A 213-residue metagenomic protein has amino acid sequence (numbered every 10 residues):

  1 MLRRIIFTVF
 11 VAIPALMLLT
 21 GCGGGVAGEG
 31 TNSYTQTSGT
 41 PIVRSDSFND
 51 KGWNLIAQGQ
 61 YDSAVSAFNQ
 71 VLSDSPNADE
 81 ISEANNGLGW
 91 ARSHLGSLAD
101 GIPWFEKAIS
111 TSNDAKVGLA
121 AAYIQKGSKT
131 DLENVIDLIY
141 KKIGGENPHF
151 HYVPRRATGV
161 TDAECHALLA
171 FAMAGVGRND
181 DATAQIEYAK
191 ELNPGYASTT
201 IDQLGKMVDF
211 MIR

Functional and structural regions predicted by a protein language model:
L18-G21: C-terminal motif of bacterial Sec signal peptides marking the signal peptidase cleavage site
V26-N32, Q36, P148-R213: Terminal, low-structured helical/coil segments at or just beyond the last alpha-helical repeat
T40-S75, E83: Alpha-helical segment of the N-proximal tetratricopeptide repeat
Q58, L95, K126-K129, V176: Structural motif corresponding to the intra-repeat A-B loop/turn of tetratricopeptide repeats
A64, G101, L132-V135, A182: Single-residue signature of alpha-solenoid repeat helices
E83-G87, G118, L168, Q203: Canonical tetratricopeptide repeat
